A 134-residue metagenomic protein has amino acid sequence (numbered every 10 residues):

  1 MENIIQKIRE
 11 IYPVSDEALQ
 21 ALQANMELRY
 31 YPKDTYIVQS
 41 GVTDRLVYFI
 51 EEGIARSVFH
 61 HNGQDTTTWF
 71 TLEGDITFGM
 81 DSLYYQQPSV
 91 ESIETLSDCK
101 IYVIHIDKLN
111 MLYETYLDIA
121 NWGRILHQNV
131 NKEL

Functional and structural regions predicted by a protein language model:
M1-L134: Cytosolic regulatory regions built on CNB/CRP/Popeye-like sensor folds
